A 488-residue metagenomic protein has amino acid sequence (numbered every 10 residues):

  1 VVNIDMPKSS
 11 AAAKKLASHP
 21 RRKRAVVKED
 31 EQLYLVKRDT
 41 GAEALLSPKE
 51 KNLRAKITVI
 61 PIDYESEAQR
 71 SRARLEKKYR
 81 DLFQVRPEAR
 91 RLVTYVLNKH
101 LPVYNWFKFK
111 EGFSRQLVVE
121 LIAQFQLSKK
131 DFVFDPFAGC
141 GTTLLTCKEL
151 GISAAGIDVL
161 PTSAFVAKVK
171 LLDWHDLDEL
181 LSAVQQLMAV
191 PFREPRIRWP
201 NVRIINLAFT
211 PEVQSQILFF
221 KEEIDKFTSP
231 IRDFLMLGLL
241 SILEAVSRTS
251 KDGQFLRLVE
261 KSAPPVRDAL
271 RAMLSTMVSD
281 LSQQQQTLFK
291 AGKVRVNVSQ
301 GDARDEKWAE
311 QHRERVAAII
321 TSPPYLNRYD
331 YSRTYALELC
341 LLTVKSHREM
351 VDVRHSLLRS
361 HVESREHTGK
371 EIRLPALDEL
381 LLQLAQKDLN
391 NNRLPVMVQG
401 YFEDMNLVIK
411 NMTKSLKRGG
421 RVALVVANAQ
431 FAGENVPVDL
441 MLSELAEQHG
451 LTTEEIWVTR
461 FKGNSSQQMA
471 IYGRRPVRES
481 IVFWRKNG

Functional and structural regions predicted by a protein language model:
V2-L127: S-adenosyl-L-methionine
D131-C147, A154-L160, A167, L235 (+3 more regions): Conserved proline-anchored active-site loop of SAM-dependent methyltransferases that bridges a beta-strand
P161-E223, L337-T368: Conserved phosphoryl-transfer catalytic core
I217-T321, L326-T334: SAM-dependent nucleic-acid methyltransferase catalytic core
L326-N411: SAM-dependent methyltransferase catalytic-core segment centered on the flexible catalytic loop and adjoining short
V344-R348, L416-R421: Short glycine-dipeptide loop
V408-R418, H449: Conserved helix-to-beta-strand junction in the class I
K417, I471-G488: Core SAM-dependent methyltransferase catalytic element
